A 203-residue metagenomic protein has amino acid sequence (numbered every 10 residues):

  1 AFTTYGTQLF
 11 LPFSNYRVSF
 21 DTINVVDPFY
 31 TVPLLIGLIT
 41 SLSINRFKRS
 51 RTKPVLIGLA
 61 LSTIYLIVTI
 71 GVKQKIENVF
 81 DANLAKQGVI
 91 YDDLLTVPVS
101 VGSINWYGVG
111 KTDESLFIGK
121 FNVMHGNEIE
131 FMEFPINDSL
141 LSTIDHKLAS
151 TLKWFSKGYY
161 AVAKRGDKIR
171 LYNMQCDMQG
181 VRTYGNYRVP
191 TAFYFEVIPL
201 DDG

Functional and structural regions predicted by a protein language model:
A1-D21: Hydrophobic alpha-helical segments
F13-S14, D21-T31, T63: Conserved catalytic scaffold of divalent metal-dependent phosphoesterases
S19-V26, S41, L66-I70: Flexible, glycine/proline-enriched loop segments at strand-loop-helix junctions that form or flank small-ligand binding
V25-G58: Cytosolic-side transmembrane helix boundary signature
L34-I44, V79-K86, S103-K120: Juxtamembrane/interfacial segments around transmembrane helices
R49-Q74: Internal/C-terminal transmembrane anchor helices
V72-D92: Alpha-helical transmembrane signal-anchor/signal-peptide segments
I90-D93, S100-G203: Extracytosolic and intramembrane catalytic regions of membrane-associated proteins in envelope/secretory systems
